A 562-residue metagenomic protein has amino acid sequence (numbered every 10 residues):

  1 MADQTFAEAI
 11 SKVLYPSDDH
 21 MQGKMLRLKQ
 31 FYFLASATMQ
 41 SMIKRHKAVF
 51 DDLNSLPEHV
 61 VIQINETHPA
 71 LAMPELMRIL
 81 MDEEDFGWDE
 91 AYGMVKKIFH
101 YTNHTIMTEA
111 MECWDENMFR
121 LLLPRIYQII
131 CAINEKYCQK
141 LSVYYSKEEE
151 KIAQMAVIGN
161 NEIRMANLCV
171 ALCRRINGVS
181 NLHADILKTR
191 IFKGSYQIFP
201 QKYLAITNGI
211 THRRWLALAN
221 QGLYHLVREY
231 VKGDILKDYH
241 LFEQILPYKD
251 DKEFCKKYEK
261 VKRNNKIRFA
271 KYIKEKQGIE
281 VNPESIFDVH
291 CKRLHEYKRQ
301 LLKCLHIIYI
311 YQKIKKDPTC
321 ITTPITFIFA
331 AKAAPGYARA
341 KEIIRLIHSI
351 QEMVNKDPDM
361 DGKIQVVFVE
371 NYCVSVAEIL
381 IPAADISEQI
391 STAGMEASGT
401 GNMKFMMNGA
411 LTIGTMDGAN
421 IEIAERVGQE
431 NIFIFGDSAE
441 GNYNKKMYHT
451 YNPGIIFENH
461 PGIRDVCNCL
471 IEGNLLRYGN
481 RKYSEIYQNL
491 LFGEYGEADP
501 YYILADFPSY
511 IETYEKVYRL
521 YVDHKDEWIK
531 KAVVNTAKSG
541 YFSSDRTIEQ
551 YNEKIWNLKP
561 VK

Functional and structural regions predicted by a protein language model:
M1-K562: A conserved ligand/cofactor-binding region detector
